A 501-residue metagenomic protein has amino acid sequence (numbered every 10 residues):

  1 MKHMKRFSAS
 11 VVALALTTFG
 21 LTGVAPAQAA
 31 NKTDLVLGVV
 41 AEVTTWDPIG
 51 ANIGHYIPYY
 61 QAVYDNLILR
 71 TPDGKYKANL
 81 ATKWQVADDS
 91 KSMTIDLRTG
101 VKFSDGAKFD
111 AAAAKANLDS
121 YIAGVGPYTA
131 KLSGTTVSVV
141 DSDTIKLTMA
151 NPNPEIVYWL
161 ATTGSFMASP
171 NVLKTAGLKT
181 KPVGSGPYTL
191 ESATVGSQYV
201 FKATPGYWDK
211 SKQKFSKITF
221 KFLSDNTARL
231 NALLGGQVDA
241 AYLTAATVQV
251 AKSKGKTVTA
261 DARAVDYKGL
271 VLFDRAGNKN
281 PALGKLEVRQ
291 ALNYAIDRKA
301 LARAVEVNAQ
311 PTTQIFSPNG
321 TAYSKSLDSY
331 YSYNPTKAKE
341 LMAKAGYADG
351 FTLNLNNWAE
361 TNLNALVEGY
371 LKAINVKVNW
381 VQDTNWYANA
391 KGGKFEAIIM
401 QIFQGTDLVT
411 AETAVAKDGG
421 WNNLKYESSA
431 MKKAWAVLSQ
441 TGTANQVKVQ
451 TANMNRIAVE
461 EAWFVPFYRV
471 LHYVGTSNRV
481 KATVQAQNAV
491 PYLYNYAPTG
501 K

Functional and structural regions predicted by a protein language model:
V36, D110-N117, S142-T148, G186-P187 (+4 more regions): Alpha-helical secondary-structure segments
G38-D88, V183: N-terminal lobe/hinge region of extracytoplasmic solute-binding protein
K75, A161-Q213, K217, P335-T336: Gly/Pro-rich hinge or "lid" segments in bacterial periplasmic/extracellular proteins
T82-V125, V140, K146, A282-L283: Aromatic- and charge-enriched surface segment that lines or borders ligand/interaction sites
Q85, D89, D96, T129-N171: Surface-exposed binding/hinge segments that line and control ligand-binding clefts or catalytic entry sites
G206-A251, K377: Ligand-site clamp/hinge motif
K279, A309-K344, N362: Structural transition elements
I296-A322, A359-E368, A388-K501: Detector for C-terminal structural segments
